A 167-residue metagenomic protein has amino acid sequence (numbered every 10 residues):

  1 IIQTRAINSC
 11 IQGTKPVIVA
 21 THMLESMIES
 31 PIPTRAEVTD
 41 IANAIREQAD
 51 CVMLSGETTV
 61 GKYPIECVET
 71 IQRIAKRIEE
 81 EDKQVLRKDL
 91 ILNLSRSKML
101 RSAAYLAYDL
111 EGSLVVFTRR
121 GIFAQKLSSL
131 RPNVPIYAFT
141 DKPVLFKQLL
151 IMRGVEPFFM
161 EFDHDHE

Functional and structural regions predicted by a protein language model:
I1-H22, S26: Helical hairpin unit composed of two closely spaced alpha helices linked by a short loop
I1-T4, P33-T39: Charged helix-capping and loop-helix junction motifs
Q12, I71-A104: Long, charged amphipathic helices and adjacent flexible linkers at domain junctions
V17-A20, I45, V52-L54, I136: Hydrophobic faces of well-ordered beta-strands that scaffold small-molecule active sites in alpha/beta enzyme cores
T21-I32, D50, G56-V60, R119-I122 (+2 more regions): Short, ordered loop/turn segments at secondary-structure junctions
H22, A44, L127: Conserved, mostly hydrophobic/aromatic
D40-P64: Glycine-rich phosphate-binding active-site loops on the catalytic face of alpha/beta enzymes
F123-Q125, R131-H166: Nucleotide-binding motor/catalytic cores of P-loop/tubulin-like NTPases across gene-expression machines
